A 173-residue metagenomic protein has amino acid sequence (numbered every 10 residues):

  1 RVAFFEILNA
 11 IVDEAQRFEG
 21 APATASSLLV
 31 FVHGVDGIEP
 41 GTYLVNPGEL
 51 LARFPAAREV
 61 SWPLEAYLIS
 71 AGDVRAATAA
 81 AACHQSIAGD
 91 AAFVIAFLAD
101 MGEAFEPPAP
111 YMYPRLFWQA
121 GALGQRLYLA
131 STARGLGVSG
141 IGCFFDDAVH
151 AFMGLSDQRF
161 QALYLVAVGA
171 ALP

Functional and structural regions predicted by a protein language model:
R1-P173: Acidic, surface-exposed loops and disordered segments
